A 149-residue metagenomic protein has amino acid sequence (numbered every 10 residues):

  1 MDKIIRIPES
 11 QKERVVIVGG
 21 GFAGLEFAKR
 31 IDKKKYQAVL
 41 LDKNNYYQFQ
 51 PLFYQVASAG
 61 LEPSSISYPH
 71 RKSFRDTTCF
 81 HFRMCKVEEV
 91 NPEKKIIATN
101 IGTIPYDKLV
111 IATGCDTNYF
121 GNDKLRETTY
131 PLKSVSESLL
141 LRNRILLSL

Functional and structural regions predicted by a protein language model:
M1-R14, F80-L149: FAD-binding core/adjacent interface of flavoenzyme oxidoreductases
D2-F80: Beta1-alpha1 glycine-rich phosphate/pyrophosphate-binding loop at the start of Rossmann-like nucleotide-binding domains
